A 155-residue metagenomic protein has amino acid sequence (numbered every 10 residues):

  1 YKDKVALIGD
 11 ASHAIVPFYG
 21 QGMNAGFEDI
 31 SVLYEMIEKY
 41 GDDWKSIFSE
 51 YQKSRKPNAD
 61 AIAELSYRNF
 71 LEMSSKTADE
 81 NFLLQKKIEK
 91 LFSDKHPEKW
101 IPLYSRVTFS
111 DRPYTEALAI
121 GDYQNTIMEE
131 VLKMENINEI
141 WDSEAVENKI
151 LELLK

Functional and structural regions predicted by a protein language model:
Y1-K45: FAD/FMN-dependent oxidoreductases across multiple families
E35-K155: C-terminal helical "tail/cap" subdomain of flavin- and related membrane-associated enzymes
